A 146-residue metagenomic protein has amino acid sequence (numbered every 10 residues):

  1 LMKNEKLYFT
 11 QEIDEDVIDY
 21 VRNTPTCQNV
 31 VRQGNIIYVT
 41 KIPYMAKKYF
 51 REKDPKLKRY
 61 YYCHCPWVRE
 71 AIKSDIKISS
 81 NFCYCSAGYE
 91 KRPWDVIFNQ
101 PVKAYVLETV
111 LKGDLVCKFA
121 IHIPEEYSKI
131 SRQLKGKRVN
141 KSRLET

Functional and structural regions predicted by a protein language model:
L1-S79: Amphipathic interaction/junction segments at domain boundaries or subunit interfaces
R22-N23, G34, S74-D75, G88 (+2 more regions): N-terminal, helix-rich and Lys/Arg-enriched segments in bacterial and organellar proteins
K48, N81, Q100-T146: Short terminal or interdomain "cap/linker" segment that borders an active site or interface and mediates
C63-C65, C83-S86, C117: Disulfide-bonded cysteines in secreted/extracellular proteins and peptides
C83-Y105: Conserved short secondary-structure elements within globular domains
